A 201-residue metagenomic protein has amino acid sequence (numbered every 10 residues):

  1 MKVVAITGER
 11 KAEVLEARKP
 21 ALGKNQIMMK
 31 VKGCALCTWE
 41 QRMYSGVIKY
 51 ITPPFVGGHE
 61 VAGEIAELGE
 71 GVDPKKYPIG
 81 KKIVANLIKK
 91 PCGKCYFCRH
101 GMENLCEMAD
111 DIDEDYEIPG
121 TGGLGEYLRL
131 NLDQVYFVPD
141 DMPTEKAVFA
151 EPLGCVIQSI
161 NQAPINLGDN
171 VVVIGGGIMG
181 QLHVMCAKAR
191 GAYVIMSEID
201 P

Functional and structural regions predicted by a protein language model:
K2, E13, K30, A62-E64 (+1 more regions): Residues located in well-ordered beta-strands
K2, Q26-M28, N170: Residues that mark the start of a beta-strand
T7, R18-K19, T52-G58, D115-G120 (+1 more regions): Short Gly/Pro-enriched turn/cap motifs at secondary-structure boundaries
P20-C34, I48-Y96, P139-D141: Glycine-rich beta-strand-centered segment in the early N-terminal region that forms part of a ligand/cofactor-binding
C37, P74, N86-Y136: Cysteine-cluster motifs in flexible loop/terminal segments that predominantly coordinate metals
W39-S45: Cytochrome P450 core scaffold surrounding the K-helix E-X-X-R motif and the conserved "meander" helix-loop region
A62-G69, G122-E145: Short Fe-S-cluster ligation motifs
G80, M142-P201: Mid-domain Rossmann-like dinucleotide-binding core that forms the NAD(H)/NADP(H) cofactor-binding site
